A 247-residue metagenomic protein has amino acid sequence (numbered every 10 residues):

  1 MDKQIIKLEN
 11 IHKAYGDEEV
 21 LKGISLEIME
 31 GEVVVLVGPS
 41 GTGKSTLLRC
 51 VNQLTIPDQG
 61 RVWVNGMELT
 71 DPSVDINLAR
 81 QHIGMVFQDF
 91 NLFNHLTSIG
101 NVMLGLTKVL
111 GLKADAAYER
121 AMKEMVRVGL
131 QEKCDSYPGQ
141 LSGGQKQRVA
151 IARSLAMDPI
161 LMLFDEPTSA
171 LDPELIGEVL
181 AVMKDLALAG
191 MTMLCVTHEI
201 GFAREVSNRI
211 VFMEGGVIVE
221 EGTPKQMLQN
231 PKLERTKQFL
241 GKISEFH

Functional and structural regions predicted by a protein language model:
K3-P224: ABC family nucleotide-binding domain
E221, K225-H247: C-terminal boundary and immediately downstream tail of ABC-type ATPase nucleotide-binding domains
